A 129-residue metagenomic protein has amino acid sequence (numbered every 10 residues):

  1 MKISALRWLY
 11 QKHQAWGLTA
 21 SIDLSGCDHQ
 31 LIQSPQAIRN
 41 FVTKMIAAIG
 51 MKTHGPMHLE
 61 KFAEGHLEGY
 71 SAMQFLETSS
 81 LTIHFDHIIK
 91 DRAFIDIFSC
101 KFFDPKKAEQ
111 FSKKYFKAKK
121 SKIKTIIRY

Functional and structural regions predicted by a protein language model:
M1-Y129: Polybasic/polar functional segments that serve as interface/processing modules
